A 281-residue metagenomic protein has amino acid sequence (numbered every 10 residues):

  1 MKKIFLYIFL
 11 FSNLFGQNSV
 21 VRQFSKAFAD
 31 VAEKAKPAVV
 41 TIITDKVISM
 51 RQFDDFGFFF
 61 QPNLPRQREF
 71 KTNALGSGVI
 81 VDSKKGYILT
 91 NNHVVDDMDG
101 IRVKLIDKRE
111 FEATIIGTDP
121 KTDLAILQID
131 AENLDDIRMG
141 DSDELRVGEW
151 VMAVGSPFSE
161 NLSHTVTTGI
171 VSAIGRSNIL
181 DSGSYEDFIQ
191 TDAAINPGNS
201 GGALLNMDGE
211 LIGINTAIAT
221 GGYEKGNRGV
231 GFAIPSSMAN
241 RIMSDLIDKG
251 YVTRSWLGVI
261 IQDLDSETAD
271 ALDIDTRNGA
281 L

Functional and structural regions predicted by a protein language model:
I4-S12: Sec-dependent N-terminal signal peptides
Q17-A280: Serine-dependent protease modules
